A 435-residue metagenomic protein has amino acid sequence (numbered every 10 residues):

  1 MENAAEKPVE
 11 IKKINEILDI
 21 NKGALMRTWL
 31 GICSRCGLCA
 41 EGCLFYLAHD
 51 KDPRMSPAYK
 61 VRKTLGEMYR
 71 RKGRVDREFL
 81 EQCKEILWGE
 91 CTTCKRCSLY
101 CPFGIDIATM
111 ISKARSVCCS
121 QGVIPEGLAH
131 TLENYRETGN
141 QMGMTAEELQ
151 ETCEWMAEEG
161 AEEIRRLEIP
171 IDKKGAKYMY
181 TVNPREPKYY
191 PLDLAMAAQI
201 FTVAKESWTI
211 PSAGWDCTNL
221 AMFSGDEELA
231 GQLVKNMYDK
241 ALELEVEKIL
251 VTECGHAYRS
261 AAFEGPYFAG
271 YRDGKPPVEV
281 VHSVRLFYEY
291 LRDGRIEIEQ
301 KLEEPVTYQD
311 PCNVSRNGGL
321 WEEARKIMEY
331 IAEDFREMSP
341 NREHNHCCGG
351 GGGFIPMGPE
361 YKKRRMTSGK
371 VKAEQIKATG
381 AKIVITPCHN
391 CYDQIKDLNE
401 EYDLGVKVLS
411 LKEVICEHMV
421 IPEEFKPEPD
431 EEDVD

Functional and structural regions predicted by a protein language model:
N3-R27, A48-N140, A332, Y361-A378 (+2 more regions): Ferredoxin-type iron-sulfur electron-transfer modules in oxidoreductases and energy-metabolism complexes
I20-G23, R27-L30, K63-Y267, D433-D435: Iron-sulfur-cluster electron-transfer modules
C33-C39, C43, C91-C97, C101 (+5 more regions): Short cysteine clusters
G104, R185-G274, S315-M328, R336-D435: Cofactor-cradling patches in redox/metallo enzymes
E163-K174, R272, G294-K301: Short boundary motifs at domain starts and secondary-structure transition points
V280-R292, I296-G318, I331-D334: Catalytic cores of enzyme domains
